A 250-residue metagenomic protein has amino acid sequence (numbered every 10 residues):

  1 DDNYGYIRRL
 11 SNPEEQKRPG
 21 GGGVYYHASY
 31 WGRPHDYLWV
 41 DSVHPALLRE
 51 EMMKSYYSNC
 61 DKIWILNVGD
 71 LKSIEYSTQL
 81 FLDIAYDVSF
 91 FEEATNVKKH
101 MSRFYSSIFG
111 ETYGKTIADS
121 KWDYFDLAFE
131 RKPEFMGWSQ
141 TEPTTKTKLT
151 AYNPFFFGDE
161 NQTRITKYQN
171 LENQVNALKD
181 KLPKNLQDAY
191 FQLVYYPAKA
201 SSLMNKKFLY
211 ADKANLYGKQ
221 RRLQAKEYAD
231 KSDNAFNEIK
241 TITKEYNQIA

Functional and structural regions predicted by a protein language model:
D1-A250: Substrate-binding groove of N-acetylhexosamine-processing glycoside hydrolases
